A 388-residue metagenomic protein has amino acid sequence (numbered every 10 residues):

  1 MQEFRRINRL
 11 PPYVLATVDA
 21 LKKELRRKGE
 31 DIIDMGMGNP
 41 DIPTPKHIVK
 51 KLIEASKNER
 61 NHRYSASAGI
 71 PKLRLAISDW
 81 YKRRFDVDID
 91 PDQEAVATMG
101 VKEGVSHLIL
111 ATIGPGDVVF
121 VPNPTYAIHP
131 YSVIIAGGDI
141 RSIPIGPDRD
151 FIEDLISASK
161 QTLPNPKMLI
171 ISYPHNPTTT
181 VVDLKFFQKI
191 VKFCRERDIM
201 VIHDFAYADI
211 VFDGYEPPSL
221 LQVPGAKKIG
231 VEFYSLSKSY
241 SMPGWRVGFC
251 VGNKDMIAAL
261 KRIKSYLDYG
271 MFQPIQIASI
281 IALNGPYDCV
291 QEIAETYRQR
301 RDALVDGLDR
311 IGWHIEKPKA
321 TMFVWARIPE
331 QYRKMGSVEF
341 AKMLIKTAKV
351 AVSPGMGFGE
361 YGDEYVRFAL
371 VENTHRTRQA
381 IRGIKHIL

Functional and structural regions predicted by a protein language model:
Q2-G100, H107, L283-G285, L388: N-terminal small-domain helix-loop-helix segment of the aminotransferase-like
R83, I156, R333-G336, M343-V352 (+1 more regions): PLP-dependent enzyme catalytic core of the Aspartate aminotransferase-like
A111-V133: Conserved PLP-anchoring active-site segment centered on the Schiff-base-forming lysine
I135-I140: A short helix-loop-beta submotif of the ANL/AMP-binding
R141, I145-D213: Active-site phosphate-binding strand-loop segment of PLP-dependent enzymes
Q222-R298, D302-I311, I387-L388: Conserved core segment of the aminotransferase class I/II
I280, E295-V305, I315-I328, G362: Conserved glycine-rich beta-strand-loop-beta hairpin in the small C-terminal domain of fold type I
